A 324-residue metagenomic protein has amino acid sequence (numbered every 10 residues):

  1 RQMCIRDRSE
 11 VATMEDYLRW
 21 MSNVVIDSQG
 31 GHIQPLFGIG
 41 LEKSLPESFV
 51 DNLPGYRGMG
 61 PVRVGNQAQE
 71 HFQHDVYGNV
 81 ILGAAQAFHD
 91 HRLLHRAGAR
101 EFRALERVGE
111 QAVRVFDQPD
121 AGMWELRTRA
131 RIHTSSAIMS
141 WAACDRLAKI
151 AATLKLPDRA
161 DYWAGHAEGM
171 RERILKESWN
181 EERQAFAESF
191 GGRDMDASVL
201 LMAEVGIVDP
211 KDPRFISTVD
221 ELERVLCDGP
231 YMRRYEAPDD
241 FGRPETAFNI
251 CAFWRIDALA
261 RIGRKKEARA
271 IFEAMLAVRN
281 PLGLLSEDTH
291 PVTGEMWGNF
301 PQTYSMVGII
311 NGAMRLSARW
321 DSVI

Functional and structural regions predicted by a protein language model:
R1-I5: Short, small-residue-biased leader/transition segments that mark boundaries at the very start of proteins
R8, A87-R100, P119-R127, R146-A164: Inter-helical turn/loop segments and adjacent helix faces that build the functional surface of alpha-helical bundle
S9-L41: Membrane helical hairpin/interfacial module
G31-H71, G83, R107-D120, E168-N249 (+1 more regions): Extended glycan-interaction surfaces of carbohydrate-active proteins
R129-Q184: Loop-centered beta-sheet repeat module
E245-K265: C-terminal substrate/ligand-recognition segments
